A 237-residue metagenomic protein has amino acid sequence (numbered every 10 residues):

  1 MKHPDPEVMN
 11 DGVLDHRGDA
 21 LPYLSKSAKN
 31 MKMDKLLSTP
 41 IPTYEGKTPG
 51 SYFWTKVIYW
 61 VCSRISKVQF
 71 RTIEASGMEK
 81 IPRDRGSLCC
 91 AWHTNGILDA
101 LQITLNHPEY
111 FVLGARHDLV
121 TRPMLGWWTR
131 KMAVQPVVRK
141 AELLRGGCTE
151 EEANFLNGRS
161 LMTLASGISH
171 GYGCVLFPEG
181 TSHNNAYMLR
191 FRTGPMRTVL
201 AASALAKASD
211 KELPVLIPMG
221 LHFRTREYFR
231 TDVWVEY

Functional and structural regions predicted by a protein language model:
M1-T39: Intrinsically disordered, low-structural-confidence terminal and linker regions
Y23, S27, K32, P40 (+3 more regions): A structure-centric feature marking long, well-folded core domains of fungal metabolic enzymes and membrane transporters
D34-L36, Y44, P49: Non-catalytic, mobile gating and regulatory segments of ester bond hydrolases
P49-K56, W60, S66-Y237: Soluble catalytic domains of membrane acyltransferases
